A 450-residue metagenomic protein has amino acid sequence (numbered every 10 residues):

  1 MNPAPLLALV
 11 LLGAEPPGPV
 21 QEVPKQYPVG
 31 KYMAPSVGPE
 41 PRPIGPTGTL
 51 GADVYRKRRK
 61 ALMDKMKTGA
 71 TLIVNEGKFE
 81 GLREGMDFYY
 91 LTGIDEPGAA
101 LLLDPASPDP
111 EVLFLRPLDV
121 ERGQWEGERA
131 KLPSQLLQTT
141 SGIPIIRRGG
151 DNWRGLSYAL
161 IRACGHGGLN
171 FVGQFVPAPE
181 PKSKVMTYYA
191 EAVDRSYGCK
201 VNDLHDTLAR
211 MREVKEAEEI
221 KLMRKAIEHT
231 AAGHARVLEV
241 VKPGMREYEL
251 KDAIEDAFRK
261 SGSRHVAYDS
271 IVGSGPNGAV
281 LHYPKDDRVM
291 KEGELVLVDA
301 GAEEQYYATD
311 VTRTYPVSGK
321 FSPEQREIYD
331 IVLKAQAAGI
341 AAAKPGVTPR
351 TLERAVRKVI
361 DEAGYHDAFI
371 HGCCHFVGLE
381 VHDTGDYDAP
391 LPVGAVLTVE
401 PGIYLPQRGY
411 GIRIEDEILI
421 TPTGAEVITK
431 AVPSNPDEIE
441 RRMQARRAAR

Functional and structural regions predicted by a protein language model:
M1-A8: Sec-dependent signal peptide recognition, specifically the positively charged N-region followed immediately by
L12-R450: Active-site neighborhoods and metal-handling regions in enzymes and metal-associated proteins
